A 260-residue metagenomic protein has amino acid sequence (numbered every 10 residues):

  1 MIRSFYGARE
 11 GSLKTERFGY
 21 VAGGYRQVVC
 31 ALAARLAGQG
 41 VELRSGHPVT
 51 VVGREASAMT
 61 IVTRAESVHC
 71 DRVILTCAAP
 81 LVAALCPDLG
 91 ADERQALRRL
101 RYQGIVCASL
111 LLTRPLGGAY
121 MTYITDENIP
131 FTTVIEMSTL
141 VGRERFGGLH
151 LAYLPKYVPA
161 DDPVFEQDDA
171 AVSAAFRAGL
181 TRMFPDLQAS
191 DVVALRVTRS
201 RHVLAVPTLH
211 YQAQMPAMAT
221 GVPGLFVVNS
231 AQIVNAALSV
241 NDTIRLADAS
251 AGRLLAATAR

Functional and structural regions predicted by a protein language model:
M1-V51: Active-site/ligand-binding neighborhood in enzyme catalytic cores
R9-L13, Y153-A160, V228-N229: A short small-residue
V21, Y25, V29, D169 (+2 more regions): Generic structural signal for well-ordered, non-membrane alpha-helical segments in soluble metabolic enzymes
E42-R44, V193-R196, F226: General small-molecule cofactor/ligand-binding pocket signal
S45-E166, A170, A174-L187, T198 (+1 more regions): Mid-domain catalytic core of redox enzymes that form a hydrophobic substrate pocket/lid adjacent to a catalytic redox
L151-P155, M218-A236, D242, L246: Short FAD-binding loop at a beta-strand-to-alpha-helix junction that anchors the flavin cofactor in diverse
H202-Q214: Charged, often glycine-rich, active-site loop that binds/positions anionic groups
T243-R260: Internal hydrophobic alpha-helix adjacent to the cofactor/substrate pocket in enzyme cavities
